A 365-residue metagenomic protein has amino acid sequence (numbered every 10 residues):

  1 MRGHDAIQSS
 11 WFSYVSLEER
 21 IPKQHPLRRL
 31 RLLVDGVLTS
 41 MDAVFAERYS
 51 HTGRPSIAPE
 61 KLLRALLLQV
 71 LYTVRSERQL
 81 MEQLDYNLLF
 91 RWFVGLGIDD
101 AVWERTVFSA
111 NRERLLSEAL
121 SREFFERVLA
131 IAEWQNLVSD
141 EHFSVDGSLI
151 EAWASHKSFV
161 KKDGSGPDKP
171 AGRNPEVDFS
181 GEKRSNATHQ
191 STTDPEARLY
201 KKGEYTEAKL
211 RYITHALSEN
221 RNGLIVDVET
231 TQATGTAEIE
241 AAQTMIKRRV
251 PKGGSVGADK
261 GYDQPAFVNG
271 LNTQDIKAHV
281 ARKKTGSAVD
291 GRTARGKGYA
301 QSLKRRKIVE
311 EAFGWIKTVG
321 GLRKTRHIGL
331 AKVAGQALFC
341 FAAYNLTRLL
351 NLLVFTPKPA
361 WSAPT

Functional and structural regions predicted by a protein language model:
M1-G36, F179, N351-T365: Charged, often Cys/His-bearing segments associated with DNA-binding zinc-finger transcription factors
R2-D5, V15, L30-L137, A152: Basic, low-complexity intrinsically disordered segments
Q8-F12, M41-F45, T106-F108, T192-T193 (+4 more regions): Short acidic (Asp/Glu) and glycine-rich catalytic loops that position anionic groups and cofactors
P22, P26, G53-K61, S76 (+9 more regions): Secondary-structure capping and boundary motifs in well-ordered enzyme cores
Y72-R78, F90-R91, D99-D100, R248-G254 (+3 more regions): Secondary-structure transition/capping motifs at alpha-helix termini and the adjoining loop/turn into the next element
D85, V94-D99, W103-Q274, K283 (+1 more regions): Polybasic low-complexity intrinsically disordered regions
R91-S109, A278-V280, G286-S302: Phosphate-backbone recognition surface of nucleic-acid-processing proteins
P265, D275, Y299-T365: Basic, amphipathic alpha-helical segments enriched in Lys/Arg and hydrophobic/aromatic residues
